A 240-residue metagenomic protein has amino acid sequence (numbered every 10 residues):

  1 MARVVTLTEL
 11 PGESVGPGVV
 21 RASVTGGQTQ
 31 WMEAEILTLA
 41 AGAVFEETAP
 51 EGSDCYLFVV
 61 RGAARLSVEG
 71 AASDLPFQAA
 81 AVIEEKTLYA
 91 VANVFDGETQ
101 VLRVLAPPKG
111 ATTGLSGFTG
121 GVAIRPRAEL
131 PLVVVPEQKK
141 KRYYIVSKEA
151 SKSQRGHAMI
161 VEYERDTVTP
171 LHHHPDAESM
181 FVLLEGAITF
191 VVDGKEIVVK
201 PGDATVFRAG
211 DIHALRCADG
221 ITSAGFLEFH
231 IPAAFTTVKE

Functional and structural regions predicted by a protein language model:
M1-E33, E46, D96-G156, K239-E240: A short, N-terminal "cap"/entry segment at the start of jelly-roll beta-barrel domains of the cupin/DSBH fold
G18-A22, E33-E51, S147, M159-H174 (+1 more regions): Conserved short histidine dyad/triad with adjacent acidic residue
A34-T38, Y56, A72, A80-V82 (+5 more regions): Conserved hydrophobic/aromatic beta-strand scaffold that supports enzyme active sites
T38-L39, A49-L66, I160-E164, H173-F190 (+1 more regions): Short, conserved beta-strand element in jelly-roll/cupin
V44-E46, R65, A79-A81, E85-V91 (+4 more regions): Histidine-centered metal-chelating micro-motifs
A49-E51, V94-D96, G156, H173-P175 (+1 more regions): Short glycine/proline-enriched turns and hinge-like loops at secondary-structure junctions
Y56, E69-K86, D193-G210: Short acidic-glycine-tyrosine-enriched beta hairpin
V94-D96, V199-K200, D211-T222: Catalytic core of Fe(II)/2-oxoglutarate
